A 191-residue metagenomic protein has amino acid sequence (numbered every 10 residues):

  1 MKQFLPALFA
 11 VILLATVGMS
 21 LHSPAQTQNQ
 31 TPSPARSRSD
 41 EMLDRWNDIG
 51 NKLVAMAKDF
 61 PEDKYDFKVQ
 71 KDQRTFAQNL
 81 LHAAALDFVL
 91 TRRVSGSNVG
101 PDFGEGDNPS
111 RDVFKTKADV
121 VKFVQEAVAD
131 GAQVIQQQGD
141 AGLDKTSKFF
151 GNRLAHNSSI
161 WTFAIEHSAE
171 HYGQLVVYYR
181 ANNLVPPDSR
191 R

Functional and structural regions predicted by a protein language model:
M1-F4: Positively charged n-region of N-terminal signal peptides that target proteins for export
L8-S20: Bacterial N-terminal signal peptides
S20, A25-T27: Boundary at the C-terminal end of the N-terminal hydrophobic targeting segment
N29-R38, S97, P101-V113: Acidic/histidine-rich, surface-exposed loop or edge segments in extracytoplasmic proteins
L43-N47, V54, K64-N108, K148-R191: Short, contiguous alpha-helical
R45, P109-K148, H156-A169: Acidic/histidine-rich alpha-helical segments that form the ligand environment of transition-metal centers
K52, M56-A57, T91, D130 (+1 more regions): Well-ordered alpha-helical scaffold segments within catalytic/enzyme domains
F60-P61: Membrane-proximal, proline-rich intrinsically disordered regions
